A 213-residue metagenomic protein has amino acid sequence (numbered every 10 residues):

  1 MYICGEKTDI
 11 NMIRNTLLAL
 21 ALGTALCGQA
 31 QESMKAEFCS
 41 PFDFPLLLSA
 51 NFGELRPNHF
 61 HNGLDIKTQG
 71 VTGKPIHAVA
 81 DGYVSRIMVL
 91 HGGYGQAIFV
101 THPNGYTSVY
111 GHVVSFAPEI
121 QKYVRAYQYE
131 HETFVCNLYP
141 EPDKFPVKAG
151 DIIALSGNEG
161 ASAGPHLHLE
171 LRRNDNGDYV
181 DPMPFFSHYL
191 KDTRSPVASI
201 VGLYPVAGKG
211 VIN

Functional and structural regions predicted by a protein language model:
M1-I3: Short, positively charged and aromatic/hydrophobic N-terminal segments
K7-T8: Polybasic, lysine-rich low-complexity intrinsically disordered segments
M12-A19: Sec-dependent signal peptide recognition, specifically the positively charged N-region followed immediately by
A19-Q29: Hydrophobic h-region of N-terminal signal peptides that target proteins for export in Gram-negative bacteria
A30-A97, T101-Y106, F116, P140-D143 (+3 more regions): Surface-exposed, glycine-biased beta-strand/turn segments
S108-Q121: Beta-strand/loop nucleic-acid-binding surfaces
E119-P146: Aromatic/His-enriched, Gly/Pro-containing loop or helix-boundary segments that lie immediately adjacent to catalytic
G164-L171: Histidine-centered catalytic micro-motifs
